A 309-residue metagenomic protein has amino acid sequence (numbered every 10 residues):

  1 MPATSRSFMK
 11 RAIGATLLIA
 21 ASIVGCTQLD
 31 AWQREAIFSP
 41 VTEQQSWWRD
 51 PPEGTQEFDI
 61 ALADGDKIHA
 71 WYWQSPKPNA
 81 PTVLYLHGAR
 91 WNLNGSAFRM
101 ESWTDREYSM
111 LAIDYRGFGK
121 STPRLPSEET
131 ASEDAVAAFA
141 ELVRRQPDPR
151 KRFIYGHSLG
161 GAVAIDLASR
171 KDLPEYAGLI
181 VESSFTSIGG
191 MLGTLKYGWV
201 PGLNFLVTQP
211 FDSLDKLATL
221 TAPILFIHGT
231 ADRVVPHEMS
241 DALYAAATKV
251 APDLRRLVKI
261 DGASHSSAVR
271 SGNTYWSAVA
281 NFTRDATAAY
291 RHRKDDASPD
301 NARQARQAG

Functional and structural regions predicted by a protein language model:
A21-A61: An N-terminal hydrophobic leader/cap segment in hydrolases
A63, K67-E141, R145: Membrane-embedded segments
R99, A222, P236-A246: Short alpha-helix in the alpha/beta-hydrolase fold that links the catalytic acid
Q146-S158: Alpha/beta-hydrolase fold nucleophile elbow
V163-K216, A222, R270: Hydrolase active-site cap/lid region
L220, F226-H228, D232: Short beta-strand/loop motif that positions the catalytic acidic residue of the alpha/beta-hydrolase fold
A231-V235, H265-S266: Acidic catalytic loop of the alpha/beta-hydrolase fold
A242, K249-G309: C-terminal catalytic histidine-bearing segment of alpha/beta-hydrolase fold enzymes
